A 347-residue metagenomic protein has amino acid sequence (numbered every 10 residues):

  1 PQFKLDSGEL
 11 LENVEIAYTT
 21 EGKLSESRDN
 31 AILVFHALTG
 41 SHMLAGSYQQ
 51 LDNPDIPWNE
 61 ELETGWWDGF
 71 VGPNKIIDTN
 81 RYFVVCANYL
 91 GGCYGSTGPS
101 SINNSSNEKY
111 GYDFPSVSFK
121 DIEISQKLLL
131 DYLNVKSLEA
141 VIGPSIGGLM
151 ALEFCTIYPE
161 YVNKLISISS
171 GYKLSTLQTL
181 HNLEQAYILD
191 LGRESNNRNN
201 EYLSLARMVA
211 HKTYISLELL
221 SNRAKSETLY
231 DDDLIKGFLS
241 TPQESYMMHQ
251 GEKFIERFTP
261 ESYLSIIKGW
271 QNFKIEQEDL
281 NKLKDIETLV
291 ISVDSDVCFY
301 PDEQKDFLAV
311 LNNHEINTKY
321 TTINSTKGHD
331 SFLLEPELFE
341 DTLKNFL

Functional and structural regions predicted by a protein language model:
T19, K23, S27-S100: N-terminal cap/lid subdomain of alpha/beta-hydrolase-fold enzymes
K109, D113, K120-A140: Conserved acidic catalytic loop of the alpha/beta-hydrolase fold
S137-T176: Conserved hydrolase catalytic core segment
Y161-V162, I166-K253: Alpha/beta-hydrolase-fold enzymes
H249-Q250, S262-L280: Active-site nucleophile elbow and catalytic-triad environment of alpha/beta-hydrolase enzymes
V290-S292: Short beta-strand/loop motif that positions the catalytic acidic residue of the alpha/beta-hydrolase fold
V297-E303: Conserved alpha/beta-hydrolase "acid-adjacent" motif
K305-L308, N312-L347: Catalytic active-site module of serine/aspartate enzymes centered on a nucleophile-bearing elbow/loop
